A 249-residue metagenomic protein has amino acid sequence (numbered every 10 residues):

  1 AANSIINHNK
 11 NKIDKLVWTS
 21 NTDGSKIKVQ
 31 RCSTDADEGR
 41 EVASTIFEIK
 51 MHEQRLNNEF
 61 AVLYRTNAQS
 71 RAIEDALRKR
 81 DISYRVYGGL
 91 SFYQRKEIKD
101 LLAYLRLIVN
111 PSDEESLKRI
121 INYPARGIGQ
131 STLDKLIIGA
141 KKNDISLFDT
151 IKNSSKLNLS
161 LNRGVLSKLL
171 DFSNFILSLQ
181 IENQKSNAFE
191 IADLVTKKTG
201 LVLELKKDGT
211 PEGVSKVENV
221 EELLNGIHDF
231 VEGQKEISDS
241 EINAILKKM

Functional and structural regions predicted by a protein language model:
A1-S83, R106-N110, L166: Helicase P-loop NTPase motor core
T22-G24, R55-N57, K96, T196 (+1 more regions): A generic fold-level signal
K28-C32, G88, Y123: Short, flexible active-site loop motifs that bind/organize anionic cofactors or intermediates
T34, Y93-K96: Residue-level recognition of hydrophobic positions within alpha-helical transmembrane segments
F60-R65, L90, N122-Y123, G209-E212: Conserved short loop/turn motifs at secondary-structure junctions
S70-I82, R95, L102-M249: Conserved helicase C-terminal RecA-like lobe
D81-S91: Conserved RecA-like helicase motor-core motifs
